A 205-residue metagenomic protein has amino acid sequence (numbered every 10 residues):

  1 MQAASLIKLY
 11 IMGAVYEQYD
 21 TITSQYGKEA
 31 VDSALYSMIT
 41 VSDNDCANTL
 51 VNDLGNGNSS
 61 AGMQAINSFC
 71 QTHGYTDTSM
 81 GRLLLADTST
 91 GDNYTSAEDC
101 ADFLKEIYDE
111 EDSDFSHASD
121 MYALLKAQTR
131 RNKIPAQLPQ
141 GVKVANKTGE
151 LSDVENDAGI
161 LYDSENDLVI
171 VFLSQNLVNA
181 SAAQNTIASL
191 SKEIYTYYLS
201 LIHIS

Functional and structural regions predicted by a protein language model:
M1-T23, M38, I170: Active-site SXXK
G13-T21, N52, D102-D109, Q175 (+1 more regions): Short glycine/serine- and small hydrophobic-enriched flexible loop segments
D20-I66, H73: Conserved catalytic neighborhood of penicillin-recognizing serine enzymes
I39-D43, L50-D53, G81-L85, K147-E150 (+2 more regions): Active-site-proximal beta-strand/loop segments in catalytic clefts of secreted hydrolases
V51-D112: Mid-domain, small-residue-enriched loop/turn segments at the edges of structured enzyme/sensor domains
T90-E150: A conserved catalytic-loop motif detector
N132-A188, Y195: Short, Gly/Ser/Thr-enriched beta-strand-loop segments that form substrate-interacting elements of hydrolase/peptidase
I202-S205: Conserved small/polar residues in nucleotide/adenosyl-binding loops
